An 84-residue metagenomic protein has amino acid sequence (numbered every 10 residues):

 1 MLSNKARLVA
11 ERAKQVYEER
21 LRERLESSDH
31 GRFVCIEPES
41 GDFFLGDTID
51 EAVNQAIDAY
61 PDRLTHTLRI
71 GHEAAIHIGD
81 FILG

Functional and structural regions predicted by a protein language model:
M1-S28: Short N-terminal "domain-start" leader segments that mark the transition from disordered tails or signal peptides into
S3, A10-R12, A75-G84: A cross-kingdom feature marking charged/low-complexity
S28-E73: Amphipathic, hydrophobic secondary-structure cores in small proteins
